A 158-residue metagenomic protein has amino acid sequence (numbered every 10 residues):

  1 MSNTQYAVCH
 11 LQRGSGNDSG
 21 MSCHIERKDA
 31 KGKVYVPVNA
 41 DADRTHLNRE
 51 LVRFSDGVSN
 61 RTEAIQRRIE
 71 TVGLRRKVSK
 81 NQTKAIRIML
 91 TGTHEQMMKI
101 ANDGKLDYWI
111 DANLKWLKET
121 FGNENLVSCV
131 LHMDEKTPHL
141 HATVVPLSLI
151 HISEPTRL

Functional and structural regions predicted by a protein language model:
M1-S153, R157: N-terminal nicking endonuclease/strand-transfer module with a His-rich metal-binding environment and a catalytic Tyr
